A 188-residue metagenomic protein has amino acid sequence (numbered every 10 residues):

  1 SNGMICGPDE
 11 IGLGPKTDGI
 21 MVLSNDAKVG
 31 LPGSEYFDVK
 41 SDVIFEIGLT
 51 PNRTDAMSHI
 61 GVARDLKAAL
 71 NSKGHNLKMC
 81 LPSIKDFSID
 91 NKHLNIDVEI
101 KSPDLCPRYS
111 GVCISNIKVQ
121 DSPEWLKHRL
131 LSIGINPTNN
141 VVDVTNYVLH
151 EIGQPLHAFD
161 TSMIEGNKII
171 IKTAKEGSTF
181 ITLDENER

Functional and structural regions predicted by a protein language model:
S1-R188: RNA/tRNA-interacting regions in translation and RNA-turnover enzymes
